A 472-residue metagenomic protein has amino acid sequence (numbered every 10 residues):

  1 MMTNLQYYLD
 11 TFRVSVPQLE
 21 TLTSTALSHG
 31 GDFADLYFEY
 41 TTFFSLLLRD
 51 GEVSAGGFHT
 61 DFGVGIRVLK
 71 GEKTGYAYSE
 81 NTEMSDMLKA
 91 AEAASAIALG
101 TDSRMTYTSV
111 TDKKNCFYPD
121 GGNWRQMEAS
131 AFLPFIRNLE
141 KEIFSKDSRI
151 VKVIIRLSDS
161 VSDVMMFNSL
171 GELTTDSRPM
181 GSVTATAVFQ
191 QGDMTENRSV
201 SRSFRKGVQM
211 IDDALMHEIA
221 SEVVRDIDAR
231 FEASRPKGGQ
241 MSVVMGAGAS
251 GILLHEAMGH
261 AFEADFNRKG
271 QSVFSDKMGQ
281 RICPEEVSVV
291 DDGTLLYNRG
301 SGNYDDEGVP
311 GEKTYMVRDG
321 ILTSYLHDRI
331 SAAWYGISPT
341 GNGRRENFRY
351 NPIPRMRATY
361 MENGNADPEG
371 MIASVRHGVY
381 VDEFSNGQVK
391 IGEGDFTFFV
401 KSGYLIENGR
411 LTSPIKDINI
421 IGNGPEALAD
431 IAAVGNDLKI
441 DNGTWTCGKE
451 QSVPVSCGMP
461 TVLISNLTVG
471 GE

Functional and structural regions predicted by a protein language model:
M1-E472: N-terminal small-residue-enriched
